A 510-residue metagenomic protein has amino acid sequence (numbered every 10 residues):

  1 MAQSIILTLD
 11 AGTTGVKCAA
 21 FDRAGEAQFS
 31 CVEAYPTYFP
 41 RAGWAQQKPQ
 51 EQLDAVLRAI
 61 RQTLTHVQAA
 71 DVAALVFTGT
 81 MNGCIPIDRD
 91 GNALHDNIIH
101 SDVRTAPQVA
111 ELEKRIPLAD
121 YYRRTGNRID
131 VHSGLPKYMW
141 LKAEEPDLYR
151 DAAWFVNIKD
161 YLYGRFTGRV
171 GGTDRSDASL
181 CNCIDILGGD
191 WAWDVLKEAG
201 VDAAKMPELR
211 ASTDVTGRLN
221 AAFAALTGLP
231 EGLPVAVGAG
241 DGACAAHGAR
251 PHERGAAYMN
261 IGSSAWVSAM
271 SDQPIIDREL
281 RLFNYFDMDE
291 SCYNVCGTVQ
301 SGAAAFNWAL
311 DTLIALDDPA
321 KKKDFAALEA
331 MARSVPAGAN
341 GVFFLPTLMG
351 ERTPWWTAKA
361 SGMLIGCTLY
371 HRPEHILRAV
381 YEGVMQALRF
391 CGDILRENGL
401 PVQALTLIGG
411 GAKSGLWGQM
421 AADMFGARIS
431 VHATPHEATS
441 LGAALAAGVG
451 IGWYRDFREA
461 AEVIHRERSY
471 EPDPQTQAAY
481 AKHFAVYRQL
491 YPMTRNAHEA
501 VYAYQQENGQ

Functional and structural regions predicted by a protein language model:
M1-D96, R123, A221-A225, L229-V237 (+4 more regions): N-terminal glycine/serine-rich phosphate-binding loop of ATP-dependent small-molecule kinases, especially carbohydrate
A2, G12-T14, D71, T78-T80 (+6 more regions): Short, basic and Ser/Thr-rich N-terminal targeting/leader segments
L7-T8, A106, E113-N127, P136-G171 (+3 more regions): Active-site core segments that coordinate phosphate-bearing ligands/cofactors across diverse enzyme families
G25, K48, L75, D102 (+3 more regions): Residue-level signal for inorganic ion chemistry
E33-Y35, A211, P472: Active-site donor-binding loop signature of nucleotide-sugar glycosyltransferases
R61-H100, R128-H132, Y163-D185, E208-A211 (+1 more regions): Short beta-strand-loop/turn "lid" adjacent to the catalytic site in phosphate-handling enzymes
Q68-D71, D202-K205, P401: Short loop/turn motifs at secondary-structure junctions
P207-V215, K322-E329: Short linear loop/turn motifs
